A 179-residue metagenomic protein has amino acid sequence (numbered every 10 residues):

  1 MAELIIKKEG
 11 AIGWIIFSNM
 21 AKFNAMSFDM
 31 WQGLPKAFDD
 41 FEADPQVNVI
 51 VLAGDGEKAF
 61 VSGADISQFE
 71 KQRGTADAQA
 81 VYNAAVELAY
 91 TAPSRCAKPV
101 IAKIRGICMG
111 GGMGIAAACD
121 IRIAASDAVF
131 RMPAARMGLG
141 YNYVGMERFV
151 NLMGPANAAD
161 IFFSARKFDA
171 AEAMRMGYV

Functional and structural regions predicted by a protein language model:
M1-A53, T91: Conserved CoA-thioester-binding segment of acyl-CoA-metabolizing enzymes
I15, L52, D65, I115-A117 (+1 more regions): Hydrophobic/aromatic residues within transmembrane alpha-helices of multi-pass small-molecule transporters
S18, A64, R105: Histidine-centered beta-alpha loop that forms part of the nucleotide-sugar donor binding/catalytic region in diverse
A25-F28, S62, K71, F163 (+1 more regions): Phosphate-coordinating loops and pocket residues in cytosolic domains that bind phosphorylated ligands
M30-G33, Y82-A85, I115: Hydrophobic alpha-helical membrane-association signature
G54-A92, G138: Glycine- (often His-adjacent) and acidic-residue-rich active-site loop that binds/positions the CoA thioester
A92-V179: Crotonase-fold acyl-CoA enzyme core
